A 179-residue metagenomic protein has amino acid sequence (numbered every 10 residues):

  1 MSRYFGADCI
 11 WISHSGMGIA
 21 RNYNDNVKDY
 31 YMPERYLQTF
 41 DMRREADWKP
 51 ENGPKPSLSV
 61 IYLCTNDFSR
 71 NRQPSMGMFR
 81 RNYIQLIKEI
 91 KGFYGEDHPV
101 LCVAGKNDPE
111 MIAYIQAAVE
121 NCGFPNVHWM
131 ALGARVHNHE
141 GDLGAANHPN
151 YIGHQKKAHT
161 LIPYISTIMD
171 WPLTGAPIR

Functional and structural regions predicted by a protein language model:
S2-P74, K106-I112, H148: Conserved SGNH/GDSL esterase-like catalytic core that processes O-acyl groups on lipids and polysaccharides
F5-I10, K55-S59, G95-V100, G123-H128: Loop/turn elements at helix/coil->beta-strand transitions in domains of secreted/extracellular proteins
G6, C64, K88-E96, E120 (+2 more regions): Sec-exported extracytoplasmic/periplasmic mature domains
E45-P54, I90-Y94, I168-T174: Surface-exposed acidic, glycine-flexible loop patches that form ligand/cofactor-binding and adhesion interfaces
G77-Y83: Charged helix-capping and loop-helix junction motifs
Y83-K88, I115-Q116: Generic structural signal for well-ordered alpha-helices, preferentially at hydrophobic/aromatic core positions
K106-R179: Catalytic His-Asp segment of secreted/periplasmic serine-dependent ester chemistry enzymes
